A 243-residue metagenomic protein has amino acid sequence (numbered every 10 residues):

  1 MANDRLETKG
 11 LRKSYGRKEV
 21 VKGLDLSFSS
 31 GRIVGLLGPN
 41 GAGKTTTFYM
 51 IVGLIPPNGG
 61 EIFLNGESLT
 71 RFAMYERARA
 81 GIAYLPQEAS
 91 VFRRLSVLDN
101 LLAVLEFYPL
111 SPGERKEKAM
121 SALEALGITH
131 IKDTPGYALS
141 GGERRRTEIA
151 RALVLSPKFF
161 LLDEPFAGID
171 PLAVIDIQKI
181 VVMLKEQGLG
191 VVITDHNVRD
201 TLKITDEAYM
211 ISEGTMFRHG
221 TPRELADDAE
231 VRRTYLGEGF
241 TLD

Functional and structural regions predicted by a protein language model:
L37-P39: The feature captures the beta-strand-to-loop junction immediately N-terminal to the Walker
S68-A83, E88, P112-K116, K132 (+1 more regions): ABC ATPase NBD coupling module
G113-I131, Q178-V182: Conserved ABC ATPase "signature" region
P135-L139, E143: Conserved ABC ATPase signature
S156: Conserved catalytic motifs of ABC-family nucleotide-binding domains
F160-E164: Catalytic Walker B motif of ABC-type/P-loop ATPase nucleotide-binding domains
